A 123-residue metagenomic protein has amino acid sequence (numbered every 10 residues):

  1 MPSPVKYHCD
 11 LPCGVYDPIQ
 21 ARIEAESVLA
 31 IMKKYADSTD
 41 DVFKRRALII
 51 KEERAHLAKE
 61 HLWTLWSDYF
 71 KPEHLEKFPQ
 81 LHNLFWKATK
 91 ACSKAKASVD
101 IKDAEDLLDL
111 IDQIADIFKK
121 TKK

Functional and structural regions predicted by a protein language model:
M1-K44, H74, P79-Q113, I117-K123: N-terminal intrinsically disordered, cationic/polar leader segments that include organellar targeting peptides
M32, K59-W66, T89: Extended amphipathic alpha-helical scaffold segments
V42, I49, W66: Short, Lys/Arg-enriched phosphate-binding patches
R46-K59: Alpha-helical segments in soluble extracytoplasmic regions
H61-F78: Short, solvent-exposed, charged loop/turn and helix-capping segments that join or cap alpha-helices on peripheral
